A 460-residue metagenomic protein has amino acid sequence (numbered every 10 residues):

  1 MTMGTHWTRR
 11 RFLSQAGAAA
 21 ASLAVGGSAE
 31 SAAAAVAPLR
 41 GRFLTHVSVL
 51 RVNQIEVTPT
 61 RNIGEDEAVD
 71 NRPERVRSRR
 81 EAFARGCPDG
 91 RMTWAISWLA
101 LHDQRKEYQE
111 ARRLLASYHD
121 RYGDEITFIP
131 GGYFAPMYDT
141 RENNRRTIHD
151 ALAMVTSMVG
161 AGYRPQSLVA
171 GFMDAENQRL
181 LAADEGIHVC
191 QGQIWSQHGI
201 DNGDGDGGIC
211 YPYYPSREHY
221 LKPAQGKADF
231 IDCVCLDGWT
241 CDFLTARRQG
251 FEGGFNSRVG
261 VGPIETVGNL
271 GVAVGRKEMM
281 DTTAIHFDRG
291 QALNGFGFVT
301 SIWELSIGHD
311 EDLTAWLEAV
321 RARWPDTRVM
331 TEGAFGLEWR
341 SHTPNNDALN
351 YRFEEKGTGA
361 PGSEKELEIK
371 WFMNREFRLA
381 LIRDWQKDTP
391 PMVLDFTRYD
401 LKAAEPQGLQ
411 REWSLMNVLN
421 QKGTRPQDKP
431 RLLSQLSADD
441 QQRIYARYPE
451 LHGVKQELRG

Functional and structural regions predicted by a protein language model:
G4-T5, R11-A32: N-terminal export signals
V36-A116, G295-S301, I369-W371, A380-R383 (+1 more regions): Active-site beta->alpha N-cap acidic-glycine motif
G90, A95-F172, A228-G268, L293-L305 (+1 more regions): Metal-dependent polysaccharide deacetylase catalytic core of the NodB/CE4 family, i.e., the active-site-bearing domain
Q109-D120, S157-G160, Q178-Q191, E318-A322: Short, surface-exposed basic-aromatic patches at helix termini and helix-loop junctions that form
S167-Q291, P344-G362: Active-site-adjacent pocket scaffolds in enzyme catalytic domains
M279-W339: Substrate-binding cleft of secreted/luminal carbohydrate-active enzymes
S341-D384: Surface beta-strand/loop "capping" patches
D384-R459: Acidic-aromatic substrate-binding/catalytic surfaces of carbohydrate-active enzymes
